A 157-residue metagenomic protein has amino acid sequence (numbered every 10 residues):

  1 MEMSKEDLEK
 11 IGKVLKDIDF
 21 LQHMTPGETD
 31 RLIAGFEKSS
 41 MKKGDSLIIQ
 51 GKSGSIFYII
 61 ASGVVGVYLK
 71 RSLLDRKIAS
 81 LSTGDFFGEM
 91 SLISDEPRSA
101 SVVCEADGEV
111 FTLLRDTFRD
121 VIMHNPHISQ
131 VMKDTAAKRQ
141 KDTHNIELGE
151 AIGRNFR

Functional and structural regions predicted by a protein language model:
M1-E2: Short, low-complexity N-terminal regulatory "tails/caps" that precede and couple sensory modules
K10-I11, E28-R31, P97-A100, R115-R157: A small-molecule sensor/coupling module
G12, K16-L74, L81, A100: Regulatory nucleotide-sensing modules
V67-Y68, E89-M90, A100-C104, D120-V121: Short beta-strand His + acidic residue motifs that chelate non-heme Fe in jelly-roll/DSBH and cupin folds
L69-S72, E105-D107, R115-F118: Short beta-strand-to-loop transition segments that serve as allosteric relay/switch motifs in sensory/regulatory domains
I78, S91, S101-V103, E109-R115: Short hydrophobic beta-strand segments that form the core of ligand-binding sensory/regulatory domains
G84: A helicase ATPase "motif cassette" and its flanking acidic/Ser/Thr-rich regulatory loops
